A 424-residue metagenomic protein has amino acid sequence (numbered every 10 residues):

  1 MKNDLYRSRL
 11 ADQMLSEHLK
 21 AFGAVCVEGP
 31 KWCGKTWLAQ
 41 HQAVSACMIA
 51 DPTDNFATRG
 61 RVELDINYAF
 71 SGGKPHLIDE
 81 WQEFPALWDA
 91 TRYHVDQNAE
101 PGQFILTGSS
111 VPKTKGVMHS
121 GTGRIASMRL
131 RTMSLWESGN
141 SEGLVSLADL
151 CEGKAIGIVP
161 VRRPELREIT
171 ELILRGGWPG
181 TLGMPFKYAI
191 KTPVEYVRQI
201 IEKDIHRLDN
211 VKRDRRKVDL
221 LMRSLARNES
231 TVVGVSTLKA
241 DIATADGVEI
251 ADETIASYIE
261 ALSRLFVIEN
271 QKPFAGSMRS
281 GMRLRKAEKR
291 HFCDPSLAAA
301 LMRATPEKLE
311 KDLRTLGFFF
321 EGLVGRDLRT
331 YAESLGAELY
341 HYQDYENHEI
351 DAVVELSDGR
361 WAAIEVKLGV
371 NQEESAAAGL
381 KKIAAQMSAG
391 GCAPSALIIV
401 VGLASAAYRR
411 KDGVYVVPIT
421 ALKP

Functional and structural regions predicted by a protein language model:
M1-S16: N-terminal pre-Walker A segment at the start of P-loop NTPase domains
K2, K115-T231: Interdomain motor-coupling "hinge/lid" segment immediately C-terminal to the ATP-binding subdomain of NTP-driven enzymes
K35: Conserved lysine of the Walker
L38: Hydrophobic positions on the alpha1 helix immediately C-terminal to the Walker A/P-loop
A46-P75: Short glycine-rich substrate-engagement loop in P-loop NTPases that contacts/grips substrate
W88-S110: Conserved catalytic/switch belt of AAA+ P-loop NTPases
F186-R360: Accessory nucleic acid-recognition modules appended to NTPase machines
L403-P424: Domain-level recognition of nuclease-like catalytic cores that cleave nucleotide substrates
